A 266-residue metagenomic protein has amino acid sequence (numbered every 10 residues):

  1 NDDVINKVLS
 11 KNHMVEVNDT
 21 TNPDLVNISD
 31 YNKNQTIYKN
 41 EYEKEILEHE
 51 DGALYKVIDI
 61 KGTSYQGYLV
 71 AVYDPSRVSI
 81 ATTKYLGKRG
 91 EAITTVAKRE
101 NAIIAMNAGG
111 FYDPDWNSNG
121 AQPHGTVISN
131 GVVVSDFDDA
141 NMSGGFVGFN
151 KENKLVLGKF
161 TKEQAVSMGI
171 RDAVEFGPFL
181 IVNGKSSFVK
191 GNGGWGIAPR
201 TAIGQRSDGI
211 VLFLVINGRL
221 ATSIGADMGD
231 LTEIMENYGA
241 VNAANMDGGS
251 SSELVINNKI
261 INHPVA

Functional and structural regions predicted by a protein language model:
N1-A266: Gly/Ser/Thr/Pro-rich low-complexity, intrinsically disordered segments
